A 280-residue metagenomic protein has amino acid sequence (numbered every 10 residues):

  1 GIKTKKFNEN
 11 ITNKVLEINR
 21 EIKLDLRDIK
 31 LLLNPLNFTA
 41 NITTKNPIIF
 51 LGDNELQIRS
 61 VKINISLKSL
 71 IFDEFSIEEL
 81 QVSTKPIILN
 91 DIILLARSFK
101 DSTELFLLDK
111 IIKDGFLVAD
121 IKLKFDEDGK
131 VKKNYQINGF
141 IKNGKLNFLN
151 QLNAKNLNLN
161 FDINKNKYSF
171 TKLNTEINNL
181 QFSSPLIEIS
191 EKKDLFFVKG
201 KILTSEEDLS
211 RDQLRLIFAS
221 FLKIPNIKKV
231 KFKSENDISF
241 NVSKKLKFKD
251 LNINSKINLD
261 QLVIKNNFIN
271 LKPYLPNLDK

Functional and structural regions predicted by a protein language model:
G1-L94, F106-F116, D120-D128, Y168 (+1 more regions): Terminal hydrophobic membrane-targeting helix
T4-K5, P35-N37, D53, F148-N153 (+1 more regions): Solvent-exposed loop/turn segments connecting transmembrane beta-strands in outer-membrane beta-barrel proteins
L16-N19, N34-L36, F50, L67 (+5 more regions): Intrinsically disordered, low-complexity segments enriched in polar/charged residues with Gly/Pro, especially when
I22, L80-N147, F161, N166 (+3 more regions): Extended amphipathic, helix-rich lipid-handling scaffolds
R27, D73, I92, K133 (+3 more regions): Short linear functional motifs in flexible/disordered or boundary regions
T44-N46, F140-K145, Y168-L173: Transmembrane beta-strand segments that form the barrel wall of outer-membrane beta-barrel proteins
A154-N158: Transmembrane beta-barrel architecture of outer membranes
